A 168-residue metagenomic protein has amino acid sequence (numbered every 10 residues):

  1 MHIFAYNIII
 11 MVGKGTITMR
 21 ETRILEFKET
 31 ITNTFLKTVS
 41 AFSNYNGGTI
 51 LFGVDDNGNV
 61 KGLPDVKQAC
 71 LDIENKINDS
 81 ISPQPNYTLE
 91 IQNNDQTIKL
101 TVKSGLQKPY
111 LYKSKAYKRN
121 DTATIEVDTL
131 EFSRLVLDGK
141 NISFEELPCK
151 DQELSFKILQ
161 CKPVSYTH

Functional and structural regions predicted by a protein language model:
M1-Y166: Conserved N-terminal catalytic/coupling substructures associated with nucleotide/phosphate chemistry
